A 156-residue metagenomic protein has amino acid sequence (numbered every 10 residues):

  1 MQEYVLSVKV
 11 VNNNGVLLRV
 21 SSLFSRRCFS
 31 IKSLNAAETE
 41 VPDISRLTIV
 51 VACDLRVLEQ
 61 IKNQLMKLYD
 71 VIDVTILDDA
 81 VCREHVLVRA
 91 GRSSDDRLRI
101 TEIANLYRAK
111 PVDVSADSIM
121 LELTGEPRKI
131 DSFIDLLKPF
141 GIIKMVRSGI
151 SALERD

Functional and structural regions predicted by a protein language model:
M1-R46, V50-D156: Long, contiguous binding/interaction regions
